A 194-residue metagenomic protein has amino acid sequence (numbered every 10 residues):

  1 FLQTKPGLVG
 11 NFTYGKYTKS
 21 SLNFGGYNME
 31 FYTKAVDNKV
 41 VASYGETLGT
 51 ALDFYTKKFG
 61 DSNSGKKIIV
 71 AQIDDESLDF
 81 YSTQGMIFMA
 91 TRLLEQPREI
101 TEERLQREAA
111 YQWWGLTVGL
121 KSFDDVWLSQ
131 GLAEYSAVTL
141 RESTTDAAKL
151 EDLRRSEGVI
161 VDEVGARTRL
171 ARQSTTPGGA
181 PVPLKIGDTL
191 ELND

Functional and structural regions predicted by a protein language model:
F1, Y32-D194: Hydrophobic alpha-helical and helix-loop surface patches within well-folded domains that function as non-catalytic
F1-G26: Structured beta-strand-rich cores of soluble
V9, F24-Y27, G65-K66, T83-Q84: Sequence-level motif detector for i,i+2 pairs with an aromatic at +2
